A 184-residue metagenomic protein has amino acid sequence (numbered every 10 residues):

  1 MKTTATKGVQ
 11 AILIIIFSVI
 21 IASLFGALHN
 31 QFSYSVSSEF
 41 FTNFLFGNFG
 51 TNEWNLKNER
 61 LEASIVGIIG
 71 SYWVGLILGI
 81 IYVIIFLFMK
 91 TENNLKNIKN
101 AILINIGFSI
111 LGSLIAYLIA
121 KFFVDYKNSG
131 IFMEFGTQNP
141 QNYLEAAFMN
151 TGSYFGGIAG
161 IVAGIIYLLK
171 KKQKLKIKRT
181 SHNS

Functional and structural regions predicted by a protein language model:
K2-T3, I77-N105, L168-S184: Cytoplasmic juxtamembrane regions at transmembrane-helix boundaries
K2-V19: Cytosolic juxtamembrane helix and N-cap/initiation of the first transmembrane helix
I15-Q31, N100-K121: Hydrophobic alpha-helical membrane-insertion segments
S35-L45, L114-E134: Juxtamembrane non-transmembrane "cap" segments at the membrane-aqueous interface of multi-pass membrane proteins
S38-E59: Perimembrane loop-to-helix junctions flanking transmembrane segments
N55-V74, N139-V162: Hydrophobic alpha-helical transmembrane segments
K90-T91, L95, N128-M149: Hydrophobic alpha-helical transmembrane segments and immediately flanking/interface helices in integral membrane
